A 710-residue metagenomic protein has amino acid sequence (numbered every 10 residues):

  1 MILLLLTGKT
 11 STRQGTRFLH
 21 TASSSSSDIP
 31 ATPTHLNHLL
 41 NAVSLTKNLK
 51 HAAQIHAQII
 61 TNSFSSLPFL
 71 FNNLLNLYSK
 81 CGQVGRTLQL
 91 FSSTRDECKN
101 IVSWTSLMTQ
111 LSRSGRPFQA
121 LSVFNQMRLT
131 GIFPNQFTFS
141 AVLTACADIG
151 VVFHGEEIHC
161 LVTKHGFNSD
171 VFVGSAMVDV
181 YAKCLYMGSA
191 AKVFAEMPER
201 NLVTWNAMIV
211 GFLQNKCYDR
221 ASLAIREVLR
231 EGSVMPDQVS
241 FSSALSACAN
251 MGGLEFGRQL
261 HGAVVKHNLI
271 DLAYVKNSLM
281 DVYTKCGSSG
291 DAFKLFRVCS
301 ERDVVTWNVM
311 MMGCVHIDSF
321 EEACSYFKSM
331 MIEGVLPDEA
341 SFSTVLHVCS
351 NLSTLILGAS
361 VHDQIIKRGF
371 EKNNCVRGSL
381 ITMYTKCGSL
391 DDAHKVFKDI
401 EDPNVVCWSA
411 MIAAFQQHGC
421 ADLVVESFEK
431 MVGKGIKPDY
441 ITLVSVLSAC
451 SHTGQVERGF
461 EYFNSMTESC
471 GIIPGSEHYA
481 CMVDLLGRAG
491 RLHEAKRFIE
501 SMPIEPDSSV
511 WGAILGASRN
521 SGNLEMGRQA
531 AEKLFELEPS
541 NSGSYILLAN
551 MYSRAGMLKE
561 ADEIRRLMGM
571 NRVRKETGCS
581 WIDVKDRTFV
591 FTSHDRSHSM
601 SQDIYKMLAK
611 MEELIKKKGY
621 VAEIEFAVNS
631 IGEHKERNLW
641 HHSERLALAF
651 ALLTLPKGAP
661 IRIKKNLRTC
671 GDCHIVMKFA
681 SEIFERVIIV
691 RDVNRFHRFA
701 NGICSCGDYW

Functional and structural regions predicted by a protein language model:
M1-N201, A207-W710: Terminal (and in a subset, N-terminal) low-complexity or junction segments at the ends of helical repeat RNA-binding
